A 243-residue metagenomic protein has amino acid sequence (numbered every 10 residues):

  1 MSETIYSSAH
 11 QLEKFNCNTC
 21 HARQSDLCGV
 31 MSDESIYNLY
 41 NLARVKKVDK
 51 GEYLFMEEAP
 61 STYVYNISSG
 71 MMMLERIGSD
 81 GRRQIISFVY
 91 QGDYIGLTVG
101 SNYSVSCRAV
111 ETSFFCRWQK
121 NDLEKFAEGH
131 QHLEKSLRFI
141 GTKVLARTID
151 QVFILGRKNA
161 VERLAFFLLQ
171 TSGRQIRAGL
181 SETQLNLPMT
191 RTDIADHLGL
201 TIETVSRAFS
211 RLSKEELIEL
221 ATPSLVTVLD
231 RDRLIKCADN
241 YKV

Functional and structural regions predicted by a protein language model:
M1-D49, D93-I95, G100: Cyclic nucleotide-binding regulatory module and flanking cytosolic helices
L27, I36, E52-T112: Cyclic nucleotide-binding regulatory domains
A43, S61-T62, L185: Short loop/turn microsegments at loop-to-beta-strand junctions
V64, F88, A109, R117 (+2 more regions): Short aromatic/basic micro-patch
I85-D150: Cyclic-nucleotide recognition modules
Q131-T201: Polybasic "coupling" helices that flank or enter modular domains
G173-V243: Phosphate-/nucleic-acid-contacting segments
